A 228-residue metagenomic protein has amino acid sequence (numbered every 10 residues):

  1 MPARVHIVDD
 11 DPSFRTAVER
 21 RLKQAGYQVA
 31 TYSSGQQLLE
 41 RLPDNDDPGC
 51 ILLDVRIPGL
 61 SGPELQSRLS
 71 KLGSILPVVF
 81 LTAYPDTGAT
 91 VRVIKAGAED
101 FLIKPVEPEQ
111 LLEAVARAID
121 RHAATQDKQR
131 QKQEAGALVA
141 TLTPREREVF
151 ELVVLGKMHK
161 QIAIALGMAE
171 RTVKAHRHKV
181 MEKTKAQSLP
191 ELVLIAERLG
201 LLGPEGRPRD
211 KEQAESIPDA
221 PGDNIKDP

Functional and structural regions predicted by a protein language model:
T31-C50: Acidic, metal-coordinating helix/loop segments flanking the phosphotransfer/catalytic sites of two-component signaling
S33-S34, S61-E64: Acidic catalytic/metal-coordinating carboxylates
E40, P63-I75, R92: Short amphipathic alpha-helix used as the core "switch/output" element in two-component signaling
D54, T82: Active-site residues of response regulator receiver
D86-G88, L102, V106-V115, Q161 (+1 more regions): C-terminal output helix
M158-E191: Recognition helix of helix-turn-helix DNA-binding domains
M181-P228: Basic, Lys/Arg-enriched C-terminal extension of HTH/homeodomain DNA-binding domains
